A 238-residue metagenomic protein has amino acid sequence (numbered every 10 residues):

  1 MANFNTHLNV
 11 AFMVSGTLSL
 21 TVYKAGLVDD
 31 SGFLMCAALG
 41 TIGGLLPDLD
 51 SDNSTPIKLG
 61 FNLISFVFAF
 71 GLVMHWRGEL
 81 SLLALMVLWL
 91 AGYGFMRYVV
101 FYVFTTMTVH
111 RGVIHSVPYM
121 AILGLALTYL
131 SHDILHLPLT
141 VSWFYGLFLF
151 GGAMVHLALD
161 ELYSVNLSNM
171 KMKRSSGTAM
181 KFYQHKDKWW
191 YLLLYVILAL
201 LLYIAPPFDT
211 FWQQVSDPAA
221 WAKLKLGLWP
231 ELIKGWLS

Functional and structural regions predicted by a protein language model:
M1-S238: N-terminal membrane-targeting hydrophobic helices
